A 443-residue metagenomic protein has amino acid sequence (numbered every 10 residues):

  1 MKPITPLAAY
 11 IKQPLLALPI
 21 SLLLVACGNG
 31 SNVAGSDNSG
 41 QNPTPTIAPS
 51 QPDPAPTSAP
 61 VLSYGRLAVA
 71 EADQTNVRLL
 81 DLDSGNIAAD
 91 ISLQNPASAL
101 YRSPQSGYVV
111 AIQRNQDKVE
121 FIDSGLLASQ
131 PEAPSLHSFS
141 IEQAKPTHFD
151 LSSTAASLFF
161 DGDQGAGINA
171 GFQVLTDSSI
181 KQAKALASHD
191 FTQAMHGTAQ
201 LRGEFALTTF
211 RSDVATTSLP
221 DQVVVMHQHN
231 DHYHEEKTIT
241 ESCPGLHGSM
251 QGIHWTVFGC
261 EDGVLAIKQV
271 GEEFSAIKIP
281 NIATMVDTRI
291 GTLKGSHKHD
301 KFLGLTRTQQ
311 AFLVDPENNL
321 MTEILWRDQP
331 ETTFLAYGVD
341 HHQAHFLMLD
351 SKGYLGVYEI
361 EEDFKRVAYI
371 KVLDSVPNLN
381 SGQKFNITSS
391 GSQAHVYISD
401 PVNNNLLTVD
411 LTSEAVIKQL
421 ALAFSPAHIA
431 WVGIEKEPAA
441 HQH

Functional and structural regions predicted by a protein language model:
L23-A26: C-terminal motif of bacterial Sec signal peptides marking the signal peptidase cleavage site
G28-S31: Bacterial signal peptide processing site
D53-A59, N95-Y108, S140-T154, S188-E204 (+5 more regions): Repeated scaffold domains used in trafficking and secretory/extracellular systems, primarily beta-propellers
A72-A170: Post-signal peptide N-terminal segment of secreted/secretory-pathway proteins
N86-S92, A128-I141, K145, I180-F191 (+5 more regions): A short beta-strand motif characteristic of beta-propeller blades
S129-G259: Long, acidic/polar, low-complexity amphipathic helices and coiled-coil-like
L207-H341: Acidic, serine/threonine- and glycine-rich low-complexity intrinsically disordered segments that serve as flexible
P401-L407, L411-H443: Blade-level signature of beta-propeller repeat domains, shared across WD40, Kelch, NHL, RCC1 and BNR/Asp-box propellers
